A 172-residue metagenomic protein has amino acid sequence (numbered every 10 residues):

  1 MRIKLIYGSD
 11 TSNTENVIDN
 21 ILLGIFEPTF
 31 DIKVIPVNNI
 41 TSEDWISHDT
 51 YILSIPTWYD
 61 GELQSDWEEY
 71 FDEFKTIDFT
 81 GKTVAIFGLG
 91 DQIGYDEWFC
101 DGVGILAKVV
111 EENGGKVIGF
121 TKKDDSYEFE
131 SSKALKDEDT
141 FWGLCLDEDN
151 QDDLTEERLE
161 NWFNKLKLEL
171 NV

Functional and structural regions predicted by a protein language model:
M1-R2, V172: Short, Lys/Arg-enriched, disordered terminal segments
R2-G24: N-terminal beta1-alpha1 ligand-phosphate binding loop
R2-K4, K33, A85, I118-G119: A structural signal for isolated positions on well-ordered beta-strands in alpha/beta enzyme cores
I3-L5, I35-N38, Y70-E73: Short acidic/polar alpha-helix capping motifs at helix-coil junctions
G24, P28, S47-Y51, I55-V172: FMN-binding flavodoxin-like domain, especially the glycine-rich phosphate-binding loop
T29-T41: A short beta-strand-loop structural module common to alpha/beta enzyme folds
